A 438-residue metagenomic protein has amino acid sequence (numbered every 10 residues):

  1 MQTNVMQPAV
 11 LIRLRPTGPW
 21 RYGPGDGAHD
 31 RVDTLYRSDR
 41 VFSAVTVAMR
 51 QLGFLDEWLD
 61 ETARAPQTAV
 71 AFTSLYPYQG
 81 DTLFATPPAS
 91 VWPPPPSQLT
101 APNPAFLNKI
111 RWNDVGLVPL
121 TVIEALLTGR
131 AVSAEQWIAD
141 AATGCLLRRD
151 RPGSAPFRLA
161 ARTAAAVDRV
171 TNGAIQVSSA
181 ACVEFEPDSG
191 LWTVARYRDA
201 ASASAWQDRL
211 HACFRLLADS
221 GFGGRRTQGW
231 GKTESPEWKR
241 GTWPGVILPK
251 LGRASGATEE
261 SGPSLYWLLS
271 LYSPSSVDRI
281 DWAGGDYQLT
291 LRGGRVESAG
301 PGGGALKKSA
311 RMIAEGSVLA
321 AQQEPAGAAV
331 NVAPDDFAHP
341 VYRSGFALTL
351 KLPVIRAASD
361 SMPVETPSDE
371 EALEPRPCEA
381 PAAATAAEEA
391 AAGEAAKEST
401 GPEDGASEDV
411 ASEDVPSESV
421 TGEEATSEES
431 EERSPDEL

Functional and structural regions predicted by a protein language model:
M1-A384, E388, E431-L438: Conserved active-site/ligand-binding neighborhood in enzyme cores
C378-L438: Long, low-complexity, intrinsically disordered segments
